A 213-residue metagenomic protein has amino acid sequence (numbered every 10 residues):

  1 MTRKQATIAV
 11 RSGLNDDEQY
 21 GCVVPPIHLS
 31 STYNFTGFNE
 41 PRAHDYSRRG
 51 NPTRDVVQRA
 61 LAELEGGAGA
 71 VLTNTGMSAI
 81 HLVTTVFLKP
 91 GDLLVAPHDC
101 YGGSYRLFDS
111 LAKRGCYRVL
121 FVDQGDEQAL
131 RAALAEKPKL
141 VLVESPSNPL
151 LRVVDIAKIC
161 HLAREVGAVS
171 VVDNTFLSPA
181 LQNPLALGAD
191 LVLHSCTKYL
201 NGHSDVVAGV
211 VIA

Functional and structural regions predicted by a protein language model:
M1-H44: N-terminal glycine-rich, Lys/His-bearing helix-loop that initiates the first secondary-structure elements of many
T2, G21, L64, L111-K113: A generic structural signal for short, solvent-exposed coil/turn residues that cap or connect secondary-structure
R3-T7, N51, T75, N183: Secondary-structure junction/capping motif
R11, A70-A213: Conserved PLP-enzyme active-site core in the AAT-like
P26, R54-Q58, I156, V206: A general structural signal for well-ordered alpha-helical segments in protein cores
T32-H81, G103-S110: Conserved N-terminal alpha-helix of the aminotransferase class I/II PLP-enzyme fold
